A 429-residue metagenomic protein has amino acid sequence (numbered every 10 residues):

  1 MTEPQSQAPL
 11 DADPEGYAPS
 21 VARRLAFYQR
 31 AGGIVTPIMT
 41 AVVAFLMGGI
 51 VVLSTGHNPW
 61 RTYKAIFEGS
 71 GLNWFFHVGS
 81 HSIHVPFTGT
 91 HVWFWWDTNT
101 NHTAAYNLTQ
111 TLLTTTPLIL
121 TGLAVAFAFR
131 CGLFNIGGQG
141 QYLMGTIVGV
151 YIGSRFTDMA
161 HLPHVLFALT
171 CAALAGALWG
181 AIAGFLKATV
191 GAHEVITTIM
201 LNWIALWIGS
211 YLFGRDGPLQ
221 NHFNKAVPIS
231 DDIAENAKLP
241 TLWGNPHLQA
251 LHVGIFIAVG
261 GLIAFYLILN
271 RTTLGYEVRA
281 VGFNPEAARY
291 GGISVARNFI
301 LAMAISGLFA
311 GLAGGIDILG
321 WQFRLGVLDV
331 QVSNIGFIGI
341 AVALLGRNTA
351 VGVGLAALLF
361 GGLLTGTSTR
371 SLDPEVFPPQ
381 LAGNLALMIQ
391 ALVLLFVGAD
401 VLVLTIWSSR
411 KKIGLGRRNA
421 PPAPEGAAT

Functional and structural regions predicted by a protein language model:
M1-V43, G49-W60, F283, Y290-N298 (+1 more regions): Cytosolic-side transmembrane-helix boundaries in multi-pass membrane proteins
L25-V35, T55, A128-G138, M159-I233 (+3 more regions): Short loop segments and helix-boundary regions at transmembrane helix junctions of multi-pass inner-membrane proteins
T36-L53, L118-V125, T146, V150-I152 (+8 more regions): Hydrophobic core segments of alpha-helical transmembrane domains in multi-pass membrane transport and ion-translocation
I50-H57, R61, A65, L72-F156 (+5 more regions): Single transmembrane alpha-helix segments in multi-pass membrane proteins
G69-L72, V78-V85, T198, N202-R271 (+2 more regions): Transmembrane helix-bundle core of multi-pass membrane transporters and related energy-transducing complexes
A126-T146, L269, L274-E277, L372-V376 (+1 more regions): Cytoplasmic juxtamembrane regions at transmembrane-helix boundaries
L178, P246-L325, A350-V351, L355 (+1 more regions): Helix-loop-helix "hairpin" substructures at the membrane interface of multi-pass membrane proteins
G307-A310, I316-A391: Transmembrane alpha-helical segments in multi-pass inner-membrane proteins
